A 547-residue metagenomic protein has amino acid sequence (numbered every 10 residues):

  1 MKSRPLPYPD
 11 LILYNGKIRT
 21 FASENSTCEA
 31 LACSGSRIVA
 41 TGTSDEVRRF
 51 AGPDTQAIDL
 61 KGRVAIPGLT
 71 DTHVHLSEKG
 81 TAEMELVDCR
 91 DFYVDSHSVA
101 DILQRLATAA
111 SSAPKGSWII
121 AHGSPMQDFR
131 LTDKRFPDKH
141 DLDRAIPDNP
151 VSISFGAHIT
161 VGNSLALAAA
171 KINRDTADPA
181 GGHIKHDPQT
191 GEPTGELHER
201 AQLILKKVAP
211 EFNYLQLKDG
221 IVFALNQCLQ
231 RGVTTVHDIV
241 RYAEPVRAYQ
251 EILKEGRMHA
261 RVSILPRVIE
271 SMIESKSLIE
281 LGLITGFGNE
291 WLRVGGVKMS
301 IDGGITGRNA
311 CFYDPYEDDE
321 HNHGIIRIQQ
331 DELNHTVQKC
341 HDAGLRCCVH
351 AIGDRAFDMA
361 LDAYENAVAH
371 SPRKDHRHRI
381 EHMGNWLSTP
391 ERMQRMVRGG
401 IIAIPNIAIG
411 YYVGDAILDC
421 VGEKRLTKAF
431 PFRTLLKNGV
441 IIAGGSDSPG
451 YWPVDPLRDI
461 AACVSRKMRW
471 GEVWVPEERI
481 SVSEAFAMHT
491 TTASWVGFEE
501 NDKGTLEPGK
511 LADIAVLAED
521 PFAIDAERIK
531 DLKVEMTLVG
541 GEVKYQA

Functional and structural regions predicted by a protein language model:
M1, D143-D148, G286-N289, Y316-E320 (+1 more regions): Extended low-complexity acidic/polar segments
M1-Y8, A547: Basic/polar N-terminal segments that are highly enriched at the extreme N-terminus, encompassing both cleavable
L6-Y14, R19, S23-I279, G295 (+6 more regions): Divalent metal-binding segments
S44, F136-K139, T389-P390, A429 (+1 more regions): Structural motif corresponding to alpha-helix initiation and N-cap regions
I252-G256, G282-N289, S371-R373, M396-G400: Acidic (Asp/Glu)-rich catalytic clusters
A260-K298, R377-T389, R395, A416-I441: Phosphate/diphosphate-binding loops
V337-C348, R355-H378, H382, V397 (+3 more regions): His/Asp/Glu-enriched, well-ordered alpha-helical/loop segment that forms or immediately abuts the divalent-metal
